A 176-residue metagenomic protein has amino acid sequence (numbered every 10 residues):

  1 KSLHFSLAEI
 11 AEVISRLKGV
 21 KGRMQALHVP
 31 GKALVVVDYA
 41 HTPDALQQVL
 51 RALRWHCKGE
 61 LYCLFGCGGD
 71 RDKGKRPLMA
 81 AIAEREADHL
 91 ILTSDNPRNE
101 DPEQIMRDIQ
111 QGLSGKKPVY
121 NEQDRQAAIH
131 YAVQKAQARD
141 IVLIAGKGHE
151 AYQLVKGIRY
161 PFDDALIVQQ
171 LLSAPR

Functional and structural regions predicted by a protein language model:
K1-R176: ATP-dependent carboxylate-amine ligase
